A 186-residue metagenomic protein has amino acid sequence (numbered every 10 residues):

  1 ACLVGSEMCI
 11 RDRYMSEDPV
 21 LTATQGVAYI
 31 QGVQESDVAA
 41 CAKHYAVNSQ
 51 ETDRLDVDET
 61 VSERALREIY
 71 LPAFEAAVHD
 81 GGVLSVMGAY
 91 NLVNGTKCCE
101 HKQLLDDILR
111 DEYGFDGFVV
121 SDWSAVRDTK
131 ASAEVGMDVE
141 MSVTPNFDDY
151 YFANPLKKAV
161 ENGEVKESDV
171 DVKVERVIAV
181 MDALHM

Functional and structural regions predicted by a protein language model:
A1, G5-E7, R11-M186: Glycoside hydrolase catalytic-domain context in secreted enzymes
